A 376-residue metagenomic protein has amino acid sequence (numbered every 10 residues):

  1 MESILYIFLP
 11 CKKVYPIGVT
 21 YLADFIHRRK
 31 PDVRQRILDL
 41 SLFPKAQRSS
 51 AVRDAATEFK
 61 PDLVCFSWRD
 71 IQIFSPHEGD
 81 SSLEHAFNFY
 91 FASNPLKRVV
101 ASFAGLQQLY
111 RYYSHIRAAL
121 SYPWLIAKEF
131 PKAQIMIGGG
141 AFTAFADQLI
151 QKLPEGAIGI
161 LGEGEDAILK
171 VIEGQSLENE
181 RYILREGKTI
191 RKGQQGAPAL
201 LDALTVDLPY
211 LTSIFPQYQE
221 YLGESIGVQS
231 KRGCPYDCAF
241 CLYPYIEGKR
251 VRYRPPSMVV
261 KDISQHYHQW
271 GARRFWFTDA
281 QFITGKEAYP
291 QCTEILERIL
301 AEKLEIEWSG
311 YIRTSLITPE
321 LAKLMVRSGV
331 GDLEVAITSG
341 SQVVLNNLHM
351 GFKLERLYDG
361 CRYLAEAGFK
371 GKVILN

Functional and structural regions predicted by a protein language model:
M1-D262, Y267-G271: Acidic, low-complexity intrinsically disordered segments
F66-S67, I374-N376: Conserved beta-strand segments of the P-loop GTPase G domain that flank and frequently precede/overlap
M136-G140, Y311, I374: Structural motif
A141-F142, Q281, N376: Catalytic metal-binding/acid-base residues of hydrolase active sites
D202-G371: Radical SAM [4Fe-4S] cluster-binding motif and immediate context
